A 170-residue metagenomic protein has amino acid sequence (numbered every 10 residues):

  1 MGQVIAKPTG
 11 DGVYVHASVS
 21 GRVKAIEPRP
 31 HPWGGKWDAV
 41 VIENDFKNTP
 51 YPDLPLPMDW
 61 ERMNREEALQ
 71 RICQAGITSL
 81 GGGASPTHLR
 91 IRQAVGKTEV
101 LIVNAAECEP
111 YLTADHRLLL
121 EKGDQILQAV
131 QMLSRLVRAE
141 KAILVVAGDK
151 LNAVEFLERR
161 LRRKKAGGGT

Functional and structural regions predicted by a protein language model:
M1-I5: A structural signal for short beta-strand/turn segments enriched in small hydrophobics and glycine
A6-G12: Ser/Thr/Gly-rich low-complexity blocks that favor extended beta-strand/coil architectures
G12-S20, A25-T170: Iron-sulfur-associated redox domains of electron-transfer enzymes in respiratory and anaerobic energy metabolism
